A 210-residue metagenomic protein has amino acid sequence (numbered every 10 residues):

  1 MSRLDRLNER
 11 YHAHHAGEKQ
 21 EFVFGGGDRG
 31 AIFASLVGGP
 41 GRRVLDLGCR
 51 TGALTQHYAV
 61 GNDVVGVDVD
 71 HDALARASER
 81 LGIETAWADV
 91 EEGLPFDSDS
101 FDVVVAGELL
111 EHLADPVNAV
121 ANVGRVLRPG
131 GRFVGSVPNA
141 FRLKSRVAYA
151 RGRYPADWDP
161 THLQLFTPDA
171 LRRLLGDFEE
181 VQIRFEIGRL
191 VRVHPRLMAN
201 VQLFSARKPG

Functional and structural regions predicted by a protein language model:
M1-D97, V103-V105, V117-V120, G135 (+5 more regions): Conserved N-terminal segment of class I S-adenosyl-L-methionine
D99-S100, G130: Short acidic capping loops at alpha-helix termini that bridge into adjacent secondary structure
G107-H112: Short catalytic micro-motifs in class I SAM-dependent methyltransferases
A114-N118, S145: Short N-terminal helix/helix-N-cap motif within the alpha/beta-hydrolase-1
V117-P129: A short glycine-rich, Lys/Arg-flanked "PGG" loop and its adjoining helix->strand segment in the class I
V134-A156: Conserved class I S-adenosyl-L-methionine
D157-H162: A short acidic, glycine-rich active-site loop that binds or catalyzes chemistry on phosphate/adenosine moieties
